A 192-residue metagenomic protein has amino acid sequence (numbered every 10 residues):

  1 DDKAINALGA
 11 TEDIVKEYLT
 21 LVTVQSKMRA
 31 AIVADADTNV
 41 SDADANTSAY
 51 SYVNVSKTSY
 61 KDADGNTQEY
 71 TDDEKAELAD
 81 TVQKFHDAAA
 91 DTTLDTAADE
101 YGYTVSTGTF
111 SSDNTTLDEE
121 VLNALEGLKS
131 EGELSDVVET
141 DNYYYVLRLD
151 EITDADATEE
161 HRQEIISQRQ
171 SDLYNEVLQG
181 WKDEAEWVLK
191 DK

Functional and structural regions predicted by a protein language model:
D1-D2, L94: Generic structural marker for isolated residues within well-ordered, non-membrane alpha-helices of soluble domains
K3-A76, D99, T116-K192: PPIase-associated folding chaperone regions across multiple families
D80-E120, E151, A155-D156: Peptidyl-prolyl cis-trans isomerase
